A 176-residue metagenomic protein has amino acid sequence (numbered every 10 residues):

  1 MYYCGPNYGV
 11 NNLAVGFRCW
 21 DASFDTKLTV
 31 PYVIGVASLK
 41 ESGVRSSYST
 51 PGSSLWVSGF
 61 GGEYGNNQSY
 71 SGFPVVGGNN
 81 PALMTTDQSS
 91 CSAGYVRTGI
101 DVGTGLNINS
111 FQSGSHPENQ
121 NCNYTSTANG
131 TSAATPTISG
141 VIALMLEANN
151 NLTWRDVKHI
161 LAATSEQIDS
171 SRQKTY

Functional and structural regions predicted by a protein language model:
M1-R18, K174-Y176: Short, flexible/disordered intra-domain loops and linkers
G16-A143: Extracellular S/T/G-rich loop segment that most often corresponds to the catalytic His/Ser-adjacent loop
L144-A148: Active-site catalytic microenvironments for nucleophilic, acid-base chemistry
N149-Y176: An often Trp-containing, charged/polar helix-loop segment at the C-terminal end of enzyme catalytic cores
